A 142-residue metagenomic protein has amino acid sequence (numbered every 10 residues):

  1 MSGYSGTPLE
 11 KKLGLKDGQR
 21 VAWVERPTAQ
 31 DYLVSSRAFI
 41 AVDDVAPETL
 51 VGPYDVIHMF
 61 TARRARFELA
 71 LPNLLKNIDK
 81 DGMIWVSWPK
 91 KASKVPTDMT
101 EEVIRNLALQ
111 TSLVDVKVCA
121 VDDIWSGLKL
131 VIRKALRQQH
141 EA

Functional and structural regions predicted by a protein language model:
M1-A142: S-adenosyl-L-methionine-dependent methyltransferase catalytic core, i.e., the SAM/SAH-binding region
